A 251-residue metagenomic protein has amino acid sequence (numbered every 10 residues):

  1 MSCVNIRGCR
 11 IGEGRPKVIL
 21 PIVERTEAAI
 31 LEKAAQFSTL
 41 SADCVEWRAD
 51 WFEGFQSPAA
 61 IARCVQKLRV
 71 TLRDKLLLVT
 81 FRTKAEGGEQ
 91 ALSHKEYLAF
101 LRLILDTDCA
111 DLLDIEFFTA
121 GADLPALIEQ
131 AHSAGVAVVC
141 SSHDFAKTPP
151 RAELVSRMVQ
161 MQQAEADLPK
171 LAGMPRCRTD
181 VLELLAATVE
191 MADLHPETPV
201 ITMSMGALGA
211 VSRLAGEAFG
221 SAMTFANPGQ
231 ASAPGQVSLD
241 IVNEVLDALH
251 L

Functional and structural regions predicted by a protein language model:
M1-R7: Short beta-strand/loop segment at the start of cytosolic alpha/beta domains
C3, G14-S133, H143-T148: Active-site beta->alpha loop and helix N-cap motifs at the rims of alpha/beta catalytic domains
R7-E13: Short boundary motifs at domain starts and secondary-structure transition points
R102, L112, F117-L251: Catalytic alpha/beta core domains of metabolic enzymes, predominantly
